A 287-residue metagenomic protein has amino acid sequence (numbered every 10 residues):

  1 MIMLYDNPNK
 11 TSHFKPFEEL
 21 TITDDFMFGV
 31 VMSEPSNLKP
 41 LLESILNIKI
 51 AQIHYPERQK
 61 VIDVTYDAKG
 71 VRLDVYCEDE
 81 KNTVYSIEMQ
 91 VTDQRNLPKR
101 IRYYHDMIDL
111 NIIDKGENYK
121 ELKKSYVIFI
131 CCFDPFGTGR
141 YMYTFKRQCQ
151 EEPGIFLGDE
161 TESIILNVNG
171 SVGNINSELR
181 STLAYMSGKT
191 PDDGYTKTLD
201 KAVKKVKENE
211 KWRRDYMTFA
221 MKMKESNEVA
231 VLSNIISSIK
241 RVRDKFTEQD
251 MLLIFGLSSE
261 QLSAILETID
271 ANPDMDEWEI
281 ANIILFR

Functional and structural regions predicted by a protein language model:
M1-E162, V172-N174, E225, R287: Accessory alpha/beta interaction modules
I2-E18, F26, Y85-Q90, S177-R287: Short, charged alpha-helical interaction segments and adjacent helix-coil junctions
L41, I45, K49, N169 (+2 more regions): Amphipathic alpha-helical segments in well-ordered regions
L166: Hydrophobic residues at beta-strand termini and immediately following loops that shape nucleotide-binding pockets
N169-S171, T198: C-terminal regulatory or interaction extensions
